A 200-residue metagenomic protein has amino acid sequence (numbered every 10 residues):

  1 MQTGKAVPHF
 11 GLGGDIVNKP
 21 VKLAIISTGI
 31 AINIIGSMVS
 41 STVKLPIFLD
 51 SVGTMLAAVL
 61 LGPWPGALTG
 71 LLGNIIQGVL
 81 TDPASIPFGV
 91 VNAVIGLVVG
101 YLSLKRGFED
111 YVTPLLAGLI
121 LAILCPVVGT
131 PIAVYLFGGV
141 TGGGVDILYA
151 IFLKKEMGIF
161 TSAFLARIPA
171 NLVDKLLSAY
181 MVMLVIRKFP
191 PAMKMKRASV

Functional and structural regions predicted by a protein language model:
Q2-G13, V17, A192-V200: Intrinsically disordered, low-complexity non-transmembrane regions of multi-pass membrane transporters
V7-L60, W64-T69, N74-I75, S85: Hydrophobic transmembrane alpha-helices
D15, K19, A67, L71 (+2 more regions): Juxtamembrane loop-helix boundary motifs flanking transmembrane segments in multi-pass membrane proteins
S27-A31, V52, L56, A67 (+9 more regions): Residue-level signature of the transmembrane alpha-helical core of multi-pass small-molecule transporters
T42-K44, P83-P87, D110-V200: Membrane-embedded alpha-helical hairpins and interfacial helices in multi-pass inner-membrane proteins
A58, G96-L104, V182, I186: Hydrophobic transmembrane alpha-helices
N74-D110: Alpha-helical transmembrane segments and their immediate interhelical/interface regions in integral membrane proteins
